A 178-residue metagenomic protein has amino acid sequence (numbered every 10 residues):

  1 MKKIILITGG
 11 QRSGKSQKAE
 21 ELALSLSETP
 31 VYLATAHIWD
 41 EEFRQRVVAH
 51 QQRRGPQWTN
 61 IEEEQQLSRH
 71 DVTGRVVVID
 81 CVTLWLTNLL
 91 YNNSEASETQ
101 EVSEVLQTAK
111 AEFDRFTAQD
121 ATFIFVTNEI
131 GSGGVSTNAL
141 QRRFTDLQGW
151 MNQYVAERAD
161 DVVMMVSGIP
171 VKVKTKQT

Functional and structural regions predicted by a protein language model:
M1-K3, Q177-T178: Short, Lys/Arg-enriched, disordered terminal segments
K2-V72: Conserved P-loop
L6, V78, I124-V126: Structural motif
Q11-R12, H37, T83, I130-G131 (+1 more regions): Short, glycine/serine-rich, charged loops/turns that create anion-binding and catalytic segments at active sites
A19, H50, V78, N128 (+1 more regions): Residue-level signal for inorganic ion chemistry
P30, V77, D161-V163: Short, well-ordered beta-strand core segments
P56-T108: Helix-adjacent hinge/juxtasegments
L89-T178: Replace "adjacent to P-loop NTPase cores in ATP/GTP-dependent enzymes" with "adjacent to NTP-binding cores
